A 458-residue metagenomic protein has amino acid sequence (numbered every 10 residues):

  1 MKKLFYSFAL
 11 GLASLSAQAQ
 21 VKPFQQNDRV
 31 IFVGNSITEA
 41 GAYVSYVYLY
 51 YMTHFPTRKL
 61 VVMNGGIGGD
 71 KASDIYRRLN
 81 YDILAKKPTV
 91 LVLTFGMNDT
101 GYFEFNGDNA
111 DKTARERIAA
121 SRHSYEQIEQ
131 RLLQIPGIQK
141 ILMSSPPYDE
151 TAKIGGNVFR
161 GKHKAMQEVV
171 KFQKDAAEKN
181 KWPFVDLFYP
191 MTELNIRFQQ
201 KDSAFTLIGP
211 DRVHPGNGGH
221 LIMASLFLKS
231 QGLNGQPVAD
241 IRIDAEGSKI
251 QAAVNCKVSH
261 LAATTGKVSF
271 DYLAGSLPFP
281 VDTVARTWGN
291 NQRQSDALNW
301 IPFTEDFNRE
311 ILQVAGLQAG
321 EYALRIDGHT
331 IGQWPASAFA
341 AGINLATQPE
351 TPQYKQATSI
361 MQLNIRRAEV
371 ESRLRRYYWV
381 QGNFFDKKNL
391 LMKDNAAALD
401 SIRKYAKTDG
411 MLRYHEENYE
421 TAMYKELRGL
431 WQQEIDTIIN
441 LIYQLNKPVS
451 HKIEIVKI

Functional and structural regions predicted by a protein language model:
M1-V21: Bacterial Sec-dependent N-terminal signal peptides
F8, D28-V30, M223: Intrinsic disorder/low-complexity detector
F8, S16, G34, F95 (+1 more regions): Residues that line or immediately flank small-molecule/substrate-binding pockets and catalytic motifs
Q20-V30: Membrane/wall-proximal cationic-aromatic binding patches
P23-Q25, S45-V61, D70-L221, S225-I458: Alpha-helical cap/lid subdomain in secreted, periplasmic, or secretory-pathway luminal O-acyl-processing enzymes
D28-A42, G68-K71: Catalytic nucleophile-elbow at a beta strand-turn-alpha helix junction centered on a G-D-S/GDSL motif, marking
S36, G66, S144-P146: Catalytic nucleophile serine of serine hydrolases, specifically the conserved "nucleophile elbow" pentapeptide
